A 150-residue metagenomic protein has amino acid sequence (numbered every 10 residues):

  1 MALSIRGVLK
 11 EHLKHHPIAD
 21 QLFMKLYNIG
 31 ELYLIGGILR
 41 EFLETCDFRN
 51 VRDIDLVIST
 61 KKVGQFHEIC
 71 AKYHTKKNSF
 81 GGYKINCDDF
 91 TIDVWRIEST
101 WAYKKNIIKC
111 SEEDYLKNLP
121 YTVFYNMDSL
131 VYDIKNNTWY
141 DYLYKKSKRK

Functional and structural regions predicted by a protein language model:
M1-K150: Catalytic cores of the polymerase beta-like nucleotidyltransferase superfamily and closely associated nucleotide
